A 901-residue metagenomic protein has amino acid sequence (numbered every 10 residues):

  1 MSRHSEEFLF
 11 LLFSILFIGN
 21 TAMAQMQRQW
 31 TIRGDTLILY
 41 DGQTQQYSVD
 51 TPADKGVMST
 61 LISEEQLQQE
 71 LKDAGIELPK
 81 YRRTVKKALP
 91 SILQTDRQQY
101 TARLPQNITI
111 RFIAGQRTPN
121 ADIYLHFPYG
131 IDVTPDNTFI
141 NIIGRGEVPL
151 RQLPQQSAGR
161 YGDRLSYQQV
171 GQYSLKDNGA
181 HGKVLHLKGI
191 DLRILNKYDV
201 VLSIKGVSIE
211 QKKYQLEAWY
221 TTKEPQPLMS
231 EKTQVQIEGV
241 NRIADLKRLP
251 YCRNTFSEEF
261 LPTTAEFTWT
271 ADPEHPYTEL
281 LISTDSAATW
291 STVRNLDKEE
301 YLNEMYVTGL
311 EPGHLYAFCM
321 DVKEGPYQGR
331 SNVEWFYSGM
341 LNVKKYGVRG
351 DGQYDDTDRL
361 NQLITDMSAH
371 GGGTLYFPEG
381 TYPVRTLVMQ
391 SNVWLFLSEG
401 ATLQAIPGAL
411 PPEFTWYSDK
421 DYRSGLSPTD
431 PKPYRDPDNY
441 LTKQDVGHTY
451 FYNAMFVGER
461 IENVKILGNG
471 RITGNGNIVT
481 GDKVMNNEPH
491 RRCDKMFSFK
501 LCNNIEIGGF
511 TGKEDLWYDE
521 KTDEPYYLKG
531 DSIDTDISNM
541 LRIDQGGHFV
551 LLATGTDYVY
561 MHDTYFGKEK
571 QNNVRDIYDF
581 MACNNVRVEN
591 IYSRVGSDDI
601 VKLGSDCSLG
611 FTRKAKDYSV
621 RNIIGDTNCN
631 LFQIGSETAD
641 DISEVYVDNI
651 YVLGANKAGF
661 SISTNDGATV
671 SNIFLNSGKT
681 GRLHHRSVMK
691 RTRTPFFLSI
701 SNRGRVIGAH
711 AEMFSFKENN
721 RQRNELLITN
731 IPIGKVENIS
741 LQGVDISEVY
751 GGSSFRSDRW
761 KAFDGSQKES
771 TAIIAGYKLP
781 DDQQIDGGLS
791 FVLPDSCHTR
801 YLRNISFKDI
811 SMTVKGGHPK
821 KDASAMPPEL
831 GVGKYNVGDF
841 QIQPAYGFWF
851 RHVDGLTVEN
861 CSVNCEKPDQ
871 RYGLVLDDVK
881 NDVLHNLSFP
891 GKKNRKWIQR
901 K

Functional and structural regions predicted by a protein language model:
M1-L9: Bacterial N-terminal signal peptides that target proteins for export
F10-G19: Bacterial N-terminal signal peptides
L16-F17, Q25, Y81-K901: Extracellular/periplasmic carbohydrate-active domains that bind, remodel, or depolymerize complex polysaccharides
Q25-T31: Cleaved targeting-peptide boundary
R33-Q68, E77-P79, Q99-Q116, I204: N-terminal targeting signals for Sec/Tat export/insertion, comprising classic cleavable signal peptides
